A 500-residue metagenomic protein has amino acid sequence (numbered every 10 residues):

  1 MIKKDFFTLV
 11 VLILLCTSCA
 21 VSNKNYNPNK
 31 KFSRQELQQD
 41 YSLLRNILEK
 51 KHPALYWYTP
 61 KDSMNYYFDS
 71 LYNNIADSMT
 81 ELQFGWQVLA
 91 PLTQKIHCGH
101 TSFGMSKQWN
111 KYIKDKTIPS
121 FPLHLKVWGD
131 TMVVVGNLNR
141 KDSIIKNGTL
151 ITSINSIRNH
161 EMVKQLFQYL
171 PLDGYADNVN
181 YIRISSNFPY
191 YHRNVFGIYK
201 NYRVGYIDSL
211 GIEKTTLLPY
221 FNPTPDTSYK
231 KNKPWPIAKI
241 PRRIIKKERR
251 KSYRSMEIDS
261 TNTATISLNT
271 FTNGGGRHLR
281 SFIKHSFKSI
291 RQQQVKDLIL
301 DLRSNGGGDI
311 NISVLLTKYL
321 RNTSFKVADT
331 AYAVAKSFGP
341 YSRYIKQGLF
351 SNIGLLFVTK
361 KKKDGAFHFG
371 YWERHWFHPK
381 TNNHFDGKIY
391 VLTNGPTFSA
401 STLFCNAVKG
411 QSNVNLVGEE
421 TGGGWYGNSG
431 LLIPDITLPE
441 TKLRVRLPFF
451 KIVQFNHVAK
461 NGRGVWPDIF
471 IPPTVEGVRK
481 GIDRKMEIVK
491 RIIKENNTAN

Functional and structural regions predicted by a protein language model:
M1-N27, L44: Bacterial Sec-dependent N-terminal signal peptides
I2, F7-V11, F32, R140 (+1 more regions): N-terminal functional modules and adjacent low-complexity/disordered segments of proteins
T8, A400, F404, K485: Catalytic-loop motifs flanking and including active-site residues across diverse enzymes
A20-L298, L302-G306, I310-A333, W425 (+5 more regions): Flexible, low-complexity junctional segments that flank or bridge functional domains
T149, I310-V478: Conserved acidic, small-residue-rich alpha-beta core segments centered on
